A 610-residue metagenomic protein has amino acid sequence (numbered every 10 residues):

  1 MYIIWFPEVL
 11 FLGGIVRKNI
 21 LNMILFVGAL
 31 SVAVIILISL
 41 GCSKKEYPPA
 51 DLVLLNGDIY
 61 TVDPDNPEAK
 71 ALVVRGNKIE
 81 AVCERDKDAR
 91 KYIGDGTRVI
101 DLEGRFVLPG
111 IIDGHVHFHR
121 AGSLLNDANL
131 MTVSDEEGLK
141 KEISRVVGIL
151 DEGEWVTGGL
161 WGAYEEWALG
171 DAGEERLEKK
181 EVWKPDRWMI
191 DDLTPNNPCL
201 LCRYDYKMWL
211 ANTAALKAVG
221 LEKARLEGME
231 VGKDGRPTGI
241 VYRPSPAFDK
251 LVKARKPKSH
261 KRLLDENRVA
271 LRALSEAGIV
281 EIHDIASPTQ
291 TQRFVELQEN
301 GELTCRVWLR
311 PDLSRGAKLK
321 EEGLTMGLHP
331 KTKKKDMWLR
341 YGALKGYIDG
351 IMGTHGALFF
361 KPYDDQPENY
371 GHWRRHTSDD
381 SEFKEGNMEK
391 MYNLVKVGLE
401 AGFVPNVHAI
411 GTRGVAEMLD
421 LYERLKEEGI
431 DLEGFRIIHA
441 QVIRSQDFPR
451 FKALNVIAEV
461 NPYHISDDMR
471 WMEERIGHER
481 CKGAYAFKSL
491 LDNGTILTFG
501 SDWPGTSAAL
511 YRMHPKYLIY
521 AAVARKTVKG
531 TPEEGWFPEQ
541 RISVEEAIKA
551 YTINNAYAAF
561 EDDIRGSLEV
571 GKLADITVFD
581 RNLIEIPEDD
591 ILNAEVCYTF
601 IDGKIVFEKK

Functional and structural regions predicted by a protein language model:
R17-G28: Bacterial N-terminal signal peptides that target proteins for export
S31-P49: Bacterial Sec-dependent signal peptides at the C-terminal "C-region" and cleavage site
S43-L55, Y60, P64-L324, K333 (+5 more regions): Divalent metal-binding segments
H117, W338-G356, N455-S466, A524: Non-cysteine beta-strand/loop elements that form the S-adenosyl-L-methionine
D265, V395-N406, R413-F435, H439 (+4 more regions): His/Asp/Glu-enriched, well-ordered alpha-helical/loop segment that forms or immediately abuts the divalent-metal
C305-L344, F435-A440, M469-T498: Phosphate/diphosphate-binding loops
